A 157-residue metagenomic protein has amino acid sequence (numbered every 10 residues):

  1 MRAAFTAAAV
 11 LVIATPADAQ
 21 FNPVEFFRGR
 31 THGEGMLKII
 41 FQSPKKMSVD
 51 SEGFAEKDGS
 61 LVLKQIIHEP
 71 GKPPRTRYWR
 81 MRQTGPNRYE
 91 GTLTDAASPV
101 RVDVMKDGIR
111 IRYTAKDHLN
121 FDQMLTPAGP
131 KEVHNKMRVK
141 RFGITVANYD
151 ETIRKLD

Functional and structural regions predicted by a protein language model:
A4-I13: Sec-dependent N-terminal signal peptides
F5, R82-T84, I109-T114, K136-T145: Short secondary-structure transition/capping segments
T6, M36, P130: Residue-level marker of positions within ordered structural domains that often coincide with functionally constrained
T15-A19: Sec/Tat signal peptide C-region and signal peptidase I cleavage site
F21, R28, E34-T126, L156: Central antiparallel beta-sheet cores of small beta-barrel/beta-sandwich binding domains
L125-D157: Edge beta-strand at a domain terminus
